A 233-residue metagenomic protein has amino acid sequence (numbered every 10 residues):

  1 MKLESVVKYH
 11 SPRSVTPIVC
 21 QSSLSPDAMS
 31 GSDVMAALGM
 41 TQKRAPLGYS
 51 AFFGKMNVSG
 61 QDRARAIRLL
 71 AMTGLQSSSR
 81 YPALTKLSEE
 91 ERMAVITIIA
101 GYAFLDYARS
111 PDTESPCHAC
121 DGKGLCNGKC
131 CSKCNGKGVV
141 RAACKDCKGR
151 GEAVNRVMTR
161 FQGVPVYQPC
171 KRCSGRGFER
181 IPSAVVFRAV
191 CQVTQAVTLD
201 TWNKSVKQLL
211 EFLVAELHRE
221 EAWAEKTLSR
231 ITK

Functional and structural regions predicted by a protein language model:
M1-S115: N-terminal alpha-helical interaction blocks
K8-Y9, A51-G54, T97, Y102 (+4 more regions): Charged/polar, solvent-exposed surface patches and flexible loops
A51, G60, F161, F187-A189: Generic secondary-structure boundary signal with a strong preference for alpha-helix termini
T73, E152-N155, P165-Q168, C191-T194 (+1 more regions): Short, surface-exposed, charged/polar-biased interaction segments
L84-K86, R109-C120, R219-T232: Short glycine-rich, low-complexity/disordered patches
P111-R180: Cys/His-rich short segments
C170, I181-K233: Alpha-helical oligomerization segments
